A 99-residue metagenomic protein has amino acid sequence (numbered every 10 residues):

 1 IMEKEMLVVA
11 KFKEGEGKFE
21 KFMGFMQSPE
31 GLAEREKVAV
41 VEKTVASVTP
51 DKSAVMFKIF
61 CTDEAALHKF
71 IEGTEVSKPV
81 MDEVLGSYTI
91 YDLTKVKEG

Functional and structural regions predicted by a protein language model:
I1-M2: Short, Lys/Arg-enriched N-terminal segments with co-localized hydrophobic residues within the first ~10-30 amino acids
E5-F12, K43-G73: Short, well-ordered beta-strand segments in beta-rich or mixed alpha/beta enzyme and ligand-binding folds
K11-M26: Short, surface-exposed ligand-recognition loops at beta-strand->loop->(often short) alpha-helix junctions that present
F19, G31-E34, A46-V48: Intrinsically disordered, low-complexity segments enriched in polar/charged residues with Gly/Pro, especially when
F25-E42, F60-T94: An amphipathic, aromatic/His-enriched active-site/gating alpha helix that lines ligand/cofactor pockets
K97-G99: Short acidic DE-rich linear segments
